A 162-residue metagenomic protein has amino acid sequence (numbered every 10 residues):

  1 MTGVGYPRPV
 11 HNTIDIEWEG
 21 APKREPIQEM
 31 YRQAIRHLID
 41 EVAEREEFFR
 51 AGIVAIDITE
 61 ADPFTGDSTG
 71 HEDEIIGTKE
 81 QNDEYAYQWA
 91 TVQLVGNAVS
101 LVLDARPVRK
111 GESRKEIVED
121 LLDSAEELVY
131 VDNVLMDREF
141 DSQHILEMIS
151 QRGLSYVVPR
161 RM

Functional and structural regions predicted by a protein language model:
M1, V10-H11, D15, R50-D62 (+3 more regions): Short, conserved catalytic/metal-binding motifs centered on acidic residues
M1, Y6, V10, D83 (+2 more regions): Secondary-structure junction/capping motif
M1-Q33, G96, D132, E147-I149: Short, positively charged, Gly/Tyr-enriched micro-motifs that form contact patches at catalytic or ligand/partner
I16-V95: Active-site-proximal, Lys/Arg-enriched surface segment that forms a nucleic-acid-binding/basic interface patch
D62, A98, M162: Short loop/turn segments at secondary-structure transitions that flank enzyme active sites
G66, V102, L146: Short acidic, gly/pro-rich beta-turn/loop elements at beta-sheet edges and active-site/ligand-binding grooves
E74-V129: Electropositive, glycine- and tryptophan-enriched low-complexity nucleic-acid-binding patches
A105-M162: An internal, acidic/charged active-site-proximal segment that coordinates divalent cations and/or engages
